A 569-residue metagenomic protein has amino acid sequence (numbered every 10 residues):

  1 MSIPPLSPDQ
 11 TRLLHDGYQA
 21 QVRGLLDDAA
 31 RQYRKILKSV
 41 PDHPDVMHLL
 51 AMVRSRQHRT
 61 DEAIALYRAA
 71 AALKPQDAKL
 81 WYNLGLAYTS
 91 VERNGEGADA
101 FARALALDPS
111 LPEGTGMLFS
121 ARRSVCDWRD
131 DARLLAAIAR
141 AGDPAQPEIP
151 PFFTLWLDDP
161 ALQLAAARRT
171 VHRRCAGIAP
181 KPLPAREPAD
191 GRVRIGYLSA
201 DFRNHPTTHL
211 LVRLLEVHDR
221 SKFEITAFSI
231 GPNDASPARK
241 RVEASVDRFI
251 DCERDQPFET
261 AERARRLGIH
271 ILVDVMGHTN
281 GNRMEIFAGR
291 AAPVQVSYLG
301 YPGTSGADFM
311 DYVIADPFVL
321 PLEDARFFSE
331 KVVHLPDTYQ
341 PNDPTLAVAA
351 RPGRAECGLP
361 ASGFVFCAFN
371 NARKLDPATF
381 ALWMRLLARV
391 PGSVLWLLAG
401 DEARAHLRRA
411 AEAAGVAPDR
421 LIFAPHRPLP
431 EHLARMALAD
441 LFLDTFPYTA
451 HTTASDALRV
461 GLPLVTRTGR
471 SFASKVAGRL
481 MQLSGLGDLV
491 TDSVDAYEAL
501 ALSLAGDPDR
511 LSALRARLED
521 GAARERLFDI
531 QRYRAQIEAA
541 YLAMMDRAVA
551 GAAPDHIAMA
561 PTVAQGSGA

Functional and structural regions predicted by a protein language model:
M1-P360, N371, R409-A414, P428-L441 (+4 more regions): Alpha-helical solenoid repeat scaffolds of the TPR/TPR-like class and their adjacent stem/linker regions that mediate
R194-G196, C367, W396, V465: Short, well-ordered beta-strand segments
L214-S221, P377-P391: Short hydrophobic signal-anchor/transmembrane segments that target glycosyltransferases and glycosylation machinery
S229-D234, V394-R408: Glycosyltransferase donor-sugar binding loop
D251-E253, D419-P428, F446: Active-site donor-binding acidic/aromatic loop of nucleotide-activated sugar and phosphosugar transferases involved
M276, D444-A450, T468: Short Ser/Thr-rich beta->loop micro-motif in glycosyltransferases that lines and helps position the nucleotide-sugar
L443, A457: Donor-sugar nucleotide-binding helix/loop cap in glycosyltransferases
P463-F472: Short hydrophobic beta-strand element within catalytic cores of glycosyltransferases and related nucleotide-activated
